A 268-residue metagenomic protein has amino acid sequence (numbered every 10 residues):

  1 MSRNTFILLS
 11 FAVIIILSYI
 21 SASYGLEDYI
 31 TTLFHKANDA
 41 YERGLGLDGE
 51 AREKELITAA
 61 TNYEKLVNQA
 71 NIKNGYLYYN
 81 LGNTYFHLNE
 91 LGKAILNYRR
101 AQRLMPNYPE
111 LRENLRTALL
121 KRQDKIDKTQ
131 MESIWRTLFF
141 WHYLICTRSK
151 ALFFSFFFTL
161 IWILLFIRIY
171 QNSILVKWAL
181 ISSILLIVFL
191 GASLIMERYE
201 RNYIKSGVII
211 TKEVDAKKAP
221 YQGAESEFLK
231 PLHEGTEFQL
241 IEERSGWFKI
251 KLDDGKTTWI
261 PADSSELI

Functional and structural regions predicted by a protein language model:
E42-L47, K205, I209-L240, S245: Beta-loop motif signature
L56, Y63-E64, Y98: Hydrophobic/aromatic packing residues within the alpha-helices of TPR/SEL1-like helical repeat arrays
D124, T129-I169: Membrane-embedded alpha-helical segments of integral membrane proteins
W178, S182-V214, A219-E227, K251-I268: Boundary regions of SH3-family modules and the immediately adjacent low-complexity/disordered segments in eukaryotic
